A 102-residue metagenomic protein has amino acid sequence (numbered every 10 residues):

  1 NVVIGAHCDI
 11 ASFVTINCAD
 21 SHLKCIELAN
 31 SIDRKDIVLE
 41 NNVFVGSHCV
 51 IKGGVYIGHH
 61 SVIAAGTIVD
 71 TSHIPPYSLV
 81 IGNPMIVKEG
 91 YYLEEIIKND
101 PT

Functional and structural regions predicted by a protein language model:
N1-Y56, T67, S72, N83-P84 (+1 more regions): Flexible, glycine/small-residue-enriched loop-and-beta-strand segment within the central core of proteins
P75: Catalytic beta-strand/loop signature of glycosyltransferases that borders the donor
P101-T102: Leloir-type glycosyltransferase catalytic cores
